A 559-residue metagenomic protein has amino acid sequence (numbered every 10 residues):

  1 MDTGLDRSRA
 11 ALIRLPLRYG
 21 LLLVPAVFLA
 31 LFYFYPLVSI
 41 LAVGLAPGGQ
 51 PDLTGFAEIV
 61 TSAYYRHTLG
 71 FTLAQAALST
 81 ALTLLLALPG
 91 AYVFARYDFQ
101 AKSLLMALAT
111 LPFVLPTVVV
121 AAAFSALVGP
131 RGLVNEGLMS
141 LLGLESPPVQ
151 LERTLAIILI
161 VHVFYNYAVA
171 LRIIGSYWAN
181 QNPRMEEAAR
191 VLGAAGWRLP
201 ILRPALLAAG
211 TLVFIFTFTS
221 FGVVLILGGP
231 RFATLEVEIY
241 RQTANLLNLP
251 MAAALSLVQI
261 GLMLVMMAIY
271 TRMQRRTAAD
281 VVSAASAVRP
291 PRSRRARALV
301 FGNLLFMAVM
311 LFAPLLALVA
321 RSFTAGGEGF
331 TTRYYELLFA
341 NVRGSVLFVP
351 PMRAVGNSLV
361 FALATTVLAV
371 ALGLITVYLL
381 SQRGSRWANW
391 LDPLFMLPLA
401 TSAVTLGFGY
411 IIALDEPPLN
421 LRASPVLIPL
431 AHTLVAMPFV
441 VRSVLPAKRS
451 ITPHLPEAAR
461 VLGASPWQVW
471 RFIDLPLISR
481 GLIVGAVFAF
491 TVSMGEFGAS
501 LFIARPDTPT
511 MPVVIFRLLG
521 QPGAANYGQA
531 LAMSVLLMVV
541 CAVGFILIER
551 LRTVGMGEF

Functional and structural regions predicted by a protein language model:
D2, D6, L78-A109, A122 (+9 more regions): Transmembrane-helix boundary motif in ABC transporter permease subunits
D2-R9, A101-K102, R172-R190, V223 (+7 more regions): C-terminal transmembrane helix and the adjacent membrane-cytosol boundary/short C-terminal tail of inner/organellar
D2-S39, S103-A109, I260, L264-M267 (+2 more regions): N-terminal signal-anchor/first transmembrane alpha helix
L5-A11, L53-E58, R66, A101-K102 (+12 more regions): Membrane-interfacial helix termini and adjacent extracytoplasmic/periplasmic loops of multi-pass transporters
L5-Y19, A42-A81, R96-Y97, E145-P148 (+5 more regions): Periplasmic/extracellular loop-to-transmembrane helix junction in inner-membrane transport proteins
R14-L15, E58-Y64, V224-L264, S293-A296 (+5 more regions): Interhelical loop and adjacent transmembrane-helix boundary motif in polytopic membrane transport permeases
L23-V27, A81, L111, L115 (+10 more regions): Transmembrane alpha-helices
P36, A170-I173, A209-Y240, A317-R321 (+2 more regions): Non-cytoplasmic
